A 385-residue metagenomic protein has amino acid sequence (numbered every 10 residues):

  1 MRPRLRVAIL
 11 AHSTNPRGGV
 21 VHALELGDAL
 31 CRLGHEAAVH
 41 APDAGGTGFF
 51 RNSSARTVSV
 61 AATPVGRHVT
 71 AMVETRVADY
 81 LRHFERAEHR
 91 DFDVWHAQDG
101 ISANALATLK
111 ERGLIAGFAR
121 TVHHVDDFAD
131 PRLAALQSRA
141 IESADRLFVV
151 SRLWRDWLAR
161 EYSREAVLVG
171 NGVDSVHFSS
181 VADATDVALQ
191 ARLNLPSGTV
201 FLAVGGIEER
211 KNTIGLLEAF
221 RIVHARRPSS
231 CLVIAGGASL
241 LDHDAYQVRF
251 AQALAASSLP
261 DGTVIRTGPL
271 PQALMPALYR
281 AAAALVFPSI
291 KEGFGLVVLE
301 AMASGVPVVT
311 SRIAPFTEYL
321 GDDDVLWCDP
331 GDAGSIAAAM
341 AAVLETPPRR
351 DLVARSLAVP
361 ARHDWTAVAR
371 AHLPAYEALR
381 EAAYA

Functional and structural regions predicted by a protein language model:
R2-P3, L10-R17, L24-A78: N-terminal strand-loop element at the rim of the active site of nucleotide-sugar-dependent glycosyltransferases
A8, L195-K211, L217-F220, V233: Conserved donor-binding/catalytic core segment of Leloir-type glycosyltransferases
I141, A277-A282: Short alpha-helical donor nucleotide-sugar binding micro-motif in glycosyltransferases
L153, G172: Carbohydrate-associated surface elements
Q247-P276: Nucleotide-activated donor-binding/catalytic signature segment of Leloir-type glycosyltransferases, i.e., the conserved
I290: Aromatic "clamp/platform" in nucleotide-sugar-dependent glycosyltransferases that forms part of the donor/acceptor
V298, P307-T310, T317: Short hydrophobic beta-strand element within catalytic cores of glycosyltransferases and related nucleotide-activated
D322-G334, A341-P347: Conserved acidic donor-binding segment of nucleotide-sugar-dependent glycosyltransferases
